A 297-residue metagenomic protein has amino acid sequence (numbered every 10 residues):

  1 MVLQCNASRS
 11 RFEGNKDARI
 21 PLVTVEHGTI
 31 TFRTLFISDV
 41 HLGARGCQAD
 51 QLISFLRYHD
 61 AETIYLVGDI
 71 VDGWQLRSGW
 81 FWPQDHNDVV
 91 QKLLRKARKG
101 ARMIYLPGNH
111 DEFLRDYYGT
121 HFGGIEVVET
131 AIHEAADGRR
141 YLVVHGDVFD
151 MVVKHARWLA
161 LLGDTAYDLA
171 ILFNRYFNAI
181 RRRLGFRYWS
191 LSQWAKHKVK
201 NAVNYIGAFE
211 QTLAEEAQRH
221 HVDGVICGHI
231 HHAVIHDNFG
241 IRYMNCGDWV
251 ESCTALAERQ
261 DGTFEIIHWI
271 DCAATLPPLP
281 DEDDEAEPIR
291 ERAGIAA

Functional and structural regions predicted by a protein language model:
H27-R33, A44-A136: Core catalytic region of metal-dependent phosphoesterases/phosphodiesterases, especially metallo-beta-lactamase-like
T34-F36, I64-L66, L142, I226: Residue-level marker for buried hydrophobic side chains located in beta-strands that build the well-ordered beta-sheet
D39, G68-D69, G108, H145 (+2 more regions): Active-site glycine-centered loops adjacent to acidic/histidine catalytic or metal-binding residues that shape
G123-T130, L142, D147, M151-L161 (+2 more regions): Conserved beta-sheet core of the metallophosphoesterase superfamily
V144-F209: Active-site-proximal loop/helix segment associated with metal-binding centers of metalloenzymes
W249-A297: Long, positively charged, glycine-interspersed low-complexity recognition regions
